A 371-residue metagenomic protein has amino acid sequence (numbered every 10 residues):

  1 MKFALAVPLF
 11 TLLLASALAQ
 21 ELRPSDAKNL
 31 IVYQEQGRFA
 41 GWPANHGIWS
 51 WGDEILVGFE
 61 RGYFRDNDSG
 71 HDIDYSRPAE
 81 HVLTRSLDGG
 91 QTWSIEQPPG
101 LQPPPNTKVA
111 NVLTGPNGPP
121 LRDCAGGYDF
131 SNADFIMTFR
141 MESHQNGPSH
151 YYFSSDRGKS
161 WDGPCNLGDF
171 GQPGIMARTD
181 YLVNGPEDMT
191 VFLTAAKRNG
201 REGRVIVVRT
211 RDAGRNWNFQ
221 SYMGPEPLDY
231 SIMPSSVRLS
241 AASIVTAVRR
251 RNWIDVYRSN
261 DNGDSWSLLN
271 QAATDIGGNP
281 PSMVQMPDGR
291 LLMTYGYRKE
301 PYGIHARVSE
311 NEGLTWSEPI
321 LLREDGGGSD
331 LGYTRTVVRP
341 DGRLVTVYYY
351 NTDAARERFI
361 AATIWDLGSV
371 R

Functional and structural regions predicted by a protein language model:
M1-A4: Positively charged n-region of N-terminal signal peptides that target proteins for export
A6-A15: Bacterial N-terminal signal peptides
Q20-R371: Asp-box/BNR beta-propeller blade signature and adjacent active/binding-site loops in extracellular glycan-interacting
